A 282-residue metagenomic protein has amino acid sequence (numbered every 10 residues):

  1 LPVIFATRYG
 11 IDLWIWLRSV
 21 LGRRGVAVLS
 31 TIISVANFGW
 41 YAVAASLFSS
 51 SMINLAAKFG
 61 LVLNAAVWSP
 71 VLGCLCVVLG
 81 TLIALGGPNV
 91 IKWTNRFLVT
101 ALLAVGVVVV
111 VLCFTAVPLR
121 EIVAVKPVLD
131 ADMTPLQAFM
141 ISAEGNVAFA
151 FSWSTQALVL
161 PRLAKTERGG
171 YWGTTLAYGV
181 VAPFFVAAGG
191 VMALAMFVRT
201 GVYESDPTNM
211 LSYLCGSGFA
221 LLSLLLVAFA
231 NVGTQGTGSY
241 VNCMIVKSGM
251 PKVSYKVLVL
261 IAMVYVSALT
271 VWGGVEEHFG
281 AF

Functional and structural regions predicted by a protein language model:
L1, I33-A42, A101-C113, G145 (+3 more regions): Selective recognition of specific alpha-helical transmembrane segments in multi-pass small-molecule
L1-L21, S30-A45: Juxtamembrane transmembrane-helix boundary signature
V3-I4, V20, V28, N54-G60 (+4 more regions): Membrane-water interface regions at transmembrane-helix termini and the short interhelical loops of multi-pass membrane
A6, A45-M52, T81-V90, L112-V123 (+4 more regions): Transmembrane helix-loop junctions in multi-pass membrane proteins
V26-V62, A228-S248: Hydrophobic transmembrane alpha-helices that form the core helical bundles of multi-pass secondary transporters
S30, F59-G86, T100-V111, A138-A157 (+3 more regions): Transmembrane alpha-helical segments of multi-pass small-molecule transport proteins
G86-V99, S152-F184, V202-T208, G238-S254: Hydrophobic, small-residue-rich membrane helices and short re-entrant helix-turn-helix hairpins that build
L112-A116, V128-L194, C215-G236: Hydrophobic, membrane-embedded alpha-helices of multi-pass small-molecule transporters
